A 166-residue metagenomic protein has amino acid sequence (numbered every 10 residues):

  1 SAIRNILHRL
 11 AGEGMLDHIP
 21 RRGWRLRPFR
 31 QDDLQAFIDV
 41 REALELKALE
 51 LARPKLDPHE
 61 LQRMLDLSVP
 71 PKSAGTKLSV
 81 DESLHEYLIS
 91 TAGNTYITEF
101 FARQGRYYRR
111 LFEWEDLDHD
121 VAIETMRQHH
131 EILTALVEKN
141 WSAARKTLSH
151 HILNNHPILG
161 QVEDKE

Functional and structural regions predicted by a protein language model:
S1-P54, Q161-E166: Short linear motifs at protein or domain termini
G14-D17, Q104-R106, V121-A122: Mobile beta-alpha loop/short-helix "lid" or hinge segments that flank ligand
R30-Q31, R109, H156-P157: Short secondary-structure transition/capping segments
F37, R41, K47, K55-E115 (+2 more regions): Conserved amphipathic alpha-helical segments that form helical-bundle/coiled-coil interaction surfaces
L153-E163: Short arginine-rich
